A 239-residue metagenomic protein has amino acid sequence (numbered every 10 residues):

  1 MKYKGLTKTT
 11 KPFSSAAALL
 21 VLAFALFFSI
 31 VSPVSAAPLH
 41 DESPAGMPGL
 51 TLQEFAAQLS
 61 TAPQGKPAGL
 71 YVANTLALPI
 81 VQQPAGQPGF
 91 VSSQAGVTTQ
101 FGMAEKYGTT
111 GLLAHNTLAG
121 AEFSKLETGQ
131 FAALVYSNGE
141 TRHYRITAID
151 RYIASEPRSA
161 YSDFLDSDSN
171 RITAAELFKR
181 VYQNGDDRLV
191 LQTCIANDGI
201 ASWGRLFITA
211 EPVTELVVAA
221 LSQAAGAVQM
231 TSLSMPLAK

Functional and structural regions predicted by a protein language model:
M1-T10: N-terminal secretory signal peptides that target proteins for export/translocation
S14-A17: Alpha-helical hydrophobic membrane-insertion segments
L19-S29: Bacterial N-terminal signal peptides
S29-A37: Membrane-interface motif at the C-terminal end of an N-terminal transmembrane signal
A36-K239: Solvent-exposed, non-transmembrane regions of membrane-associated and secreted proteins
